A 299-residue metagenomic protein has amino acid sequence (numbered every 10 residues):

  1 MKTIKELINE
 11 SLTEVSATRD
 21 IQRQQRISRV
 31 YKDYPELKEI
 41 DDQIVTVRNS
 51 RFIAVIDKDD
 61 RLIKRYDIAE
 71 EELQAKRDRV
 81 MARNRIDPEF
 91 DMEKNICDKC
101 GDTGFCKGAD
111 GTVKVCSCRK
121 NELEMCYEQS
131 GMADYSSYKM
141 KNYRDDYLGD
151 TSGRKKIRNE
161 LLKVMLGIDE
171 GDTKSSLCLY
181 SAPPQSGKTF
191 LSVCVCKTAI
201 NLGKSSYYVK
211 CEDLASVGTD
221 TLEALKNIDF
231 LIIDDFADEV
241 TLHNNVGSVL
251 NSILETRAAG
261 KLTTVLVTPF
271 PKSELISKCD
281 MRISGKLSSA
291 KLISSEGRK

Functional and structural regions predicted by a protein language model:
M1-D41: Short, charge/polar-rich alpha-helical segments
R23, D33-A54, L73-K76, V80: Non-transmembrane amphipathic alpha-helical segments
I63-K99, K210: Short, charged low-complexity linear segments at domain edges
A82-D134: Interdomain "pre-motor" coupling segment immediately N-terminal to P-loop NTPase/helicase cores
C100, D134-L177: Pre-Walker A (pre-P-loop) alpha-helix and adjacent loop at the N terminus of AAA/AAA+ ATPase modules, a conserved
G171-L191: Walker A/P-loop nucleotide-binding motif
T198-L231, E239: AAA+/P-loop NTPase substrate/partner-engagement loops
S205, E212-G218, F236-K299: Replace "adjacent to P-loop NTPase cores in ATP/GTP-dependent enzymes" with "adjacent to NTP-binding cores
